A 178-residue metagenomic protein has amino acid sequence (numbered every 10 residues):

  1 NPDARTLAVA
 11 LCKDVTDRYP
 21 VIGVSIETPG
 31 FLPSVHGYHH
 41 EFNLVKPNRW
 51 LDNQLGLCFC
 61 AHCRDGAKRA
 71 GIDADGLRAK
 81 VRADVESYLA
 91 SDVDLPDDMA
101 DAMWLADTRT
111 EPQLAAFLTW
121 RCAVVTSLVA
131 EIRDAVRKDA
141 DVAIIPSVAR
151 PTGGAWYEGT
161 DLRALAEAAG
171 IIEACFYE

Functional and structural regions predicted by a protein language model:
N1-L165: Polysaccharide-binding and catalytic clefts of secreted carbohydrate-active enzymes
S25, E173-C175: Conserved beta-strand positions in the central sheet of alpha/beta enzyme cores
